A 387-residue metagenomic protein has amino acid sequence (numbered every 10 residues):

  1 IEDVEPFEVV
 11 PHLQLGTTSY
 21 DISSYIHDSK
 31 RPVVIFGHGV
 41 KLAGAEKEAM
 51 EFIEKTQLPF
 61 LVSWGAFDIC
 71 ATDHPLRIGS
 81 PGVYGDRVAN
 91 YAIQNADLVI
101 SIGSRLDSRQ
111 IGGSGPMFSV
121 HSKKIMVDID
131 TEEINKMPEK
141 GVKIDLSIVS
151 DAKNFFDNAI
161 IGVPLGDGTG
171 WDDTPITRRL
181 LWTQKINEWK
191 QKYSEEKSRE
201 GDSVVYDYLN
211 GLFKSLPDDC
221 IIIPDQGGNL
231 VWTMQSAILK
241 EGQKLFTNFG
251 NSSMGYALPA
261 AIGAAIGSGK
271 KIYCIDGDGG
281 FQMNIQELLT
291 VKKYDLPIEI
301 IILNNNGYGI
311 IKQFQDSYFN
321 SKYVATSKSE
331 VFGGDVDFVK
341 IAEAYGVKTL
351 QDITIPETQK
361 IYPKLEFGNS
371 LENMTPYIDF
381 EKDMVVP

Functional and structural regions predicted by a protein language model:
I1-G16, Q110, K322, I355-P387: Glycine/aspartate-rich loop-and-adjacent alpha/beta segment that forms the canonical ThDP
I1-S29, N158-L165, T174, L181-Q184: Cofactor-/ligand-binding subdomain signature composed of acidic, glycine-rich, tryptophan-containing flexible loops
S19-P32, F52, I93-A96, G211-D218 (+1 more regions): Glycine-rich phosphate/diphosphate-binding loops that line cofactor/substrate pockets in enzymes
L58-G65, I125-D128, I298-L303: Short internal beta-strands
A66, K293-Y377: Thiamine diphosphate
A66-L181: Glycine-rich, acidic loop regions that bind phosphate or pyrophosphate groups
V88-D107, V231-G309: Thiamine diphosphate
T183-G269, K382: Active-site diphosphate/adenylate-binding microenvironment
